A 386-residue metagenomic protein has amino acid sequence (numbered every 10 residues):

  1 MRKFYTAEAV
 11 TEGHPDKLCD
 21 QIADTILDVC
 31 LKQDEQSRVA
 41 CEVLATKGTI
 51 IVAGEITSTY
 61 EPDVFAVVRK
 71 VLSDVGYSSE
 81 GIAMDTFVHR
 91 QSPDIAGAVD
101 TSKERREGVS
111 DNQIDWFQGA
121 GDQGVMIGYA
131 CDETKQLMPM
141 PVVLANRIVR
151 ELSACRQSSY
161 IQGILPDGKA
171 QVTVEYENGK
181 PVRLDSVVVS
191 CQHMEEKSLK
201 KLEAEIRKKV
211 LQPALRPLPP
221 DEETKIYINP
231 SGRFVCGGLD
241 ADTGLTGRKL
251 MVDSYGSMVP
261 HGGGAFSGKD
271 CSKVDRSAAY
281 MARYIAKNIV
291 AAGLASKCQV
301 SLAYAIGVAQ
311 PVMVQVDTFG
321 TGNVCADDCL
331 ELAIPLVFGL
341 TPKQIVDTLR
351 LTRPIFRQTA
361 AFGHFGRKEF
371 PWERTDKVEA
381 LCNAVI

Functional and structural regions predicted by a protein language model:
M1-A40, A45: N-terminal, positively charged regions that mediate nucleic acid binding
T6, G48, A66, S73 (+3 more regions): Glycine-rich, mobile lid/loop segments that gate access to catalytic sites or pores
E8-V10, H14-C19, Q118-T134, V235-V259 (+2 more regions): Conserved phosphate/anionic-ligand binding catalytic regions in large, soluble enzymes, centered on
E12-L31, E133-R150, K269-G293: Alpha-helical support elements that line or immediately flank enzyme active sites and cofactor-binding pockets
S37-C41, G168-V174, T224-I228, L294-A305: A short glycine-rich, hydrophobically flanked beta-strand micro-motif that places a catalytic Asp/Glu for divalent metal
V43, G124-C131, A170-H193, A241-V259 (+2 more regions): Short beta-strand elements
T46, K297, A305-I386: Internal helix-turn-beta structural module
K197-A291: Glycine-rich anion/phosphate-binding loop at the beta-strand->alpha-helix junction
